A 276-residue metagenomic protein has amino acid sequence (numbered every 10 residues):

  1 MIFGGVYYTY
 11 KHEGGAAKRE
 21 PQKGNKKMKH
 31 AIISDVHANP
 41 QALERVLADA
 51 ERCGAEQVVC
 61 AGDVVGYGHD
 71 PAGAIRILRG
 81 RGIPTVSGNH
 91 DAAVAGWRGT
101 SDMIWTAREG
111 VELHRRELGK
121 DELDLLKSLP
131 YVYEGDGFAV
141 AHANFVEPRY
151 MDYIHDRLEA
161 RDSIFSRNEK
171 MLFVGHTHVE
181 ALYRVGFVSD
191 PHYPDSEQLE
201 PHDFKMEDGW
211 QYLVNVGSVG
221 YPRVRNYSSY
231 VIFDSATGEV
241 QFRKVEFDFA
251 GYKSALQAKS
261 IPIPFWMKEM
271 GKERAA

Functional and structural regions predicted by a protein language model:
Q22-R81: N-terminal active-site segment of His-dependent metallophosphoesterases
M28-H30, Y133-V140, E207-Y212: Beta-strand-turn-beta hairpins that frame and shape the catalytic cleft of phosphate-ester-processing enzymes
I33-S34, V58-D63, T85-N89, A141 (+2 more regions): Active-site neighborhood of phospho(di)ester-bond hydrolases with catalytic His/Asp-centered motifs
H37-A42, G66-G68, A92-A95, P148 (+2 more regions): Active-site environment of divalent metal-dependent phosphoester hydrolases
A74-N168: Active-site neighborhood of divalent metal-dependent phosphoester bond hydrolases
Y133-E134, E180-R184, S229-F233: Short beta-strand scaffold segments in enzyme catalytic cores
E159-L172, T177-A181, G186-P194, L199-P201: Anionic-ligand binding region
F187-A276: Acidic, His/Gly-rich catalytic cores of divalent-metal-dependent hydrolytic chemistry
